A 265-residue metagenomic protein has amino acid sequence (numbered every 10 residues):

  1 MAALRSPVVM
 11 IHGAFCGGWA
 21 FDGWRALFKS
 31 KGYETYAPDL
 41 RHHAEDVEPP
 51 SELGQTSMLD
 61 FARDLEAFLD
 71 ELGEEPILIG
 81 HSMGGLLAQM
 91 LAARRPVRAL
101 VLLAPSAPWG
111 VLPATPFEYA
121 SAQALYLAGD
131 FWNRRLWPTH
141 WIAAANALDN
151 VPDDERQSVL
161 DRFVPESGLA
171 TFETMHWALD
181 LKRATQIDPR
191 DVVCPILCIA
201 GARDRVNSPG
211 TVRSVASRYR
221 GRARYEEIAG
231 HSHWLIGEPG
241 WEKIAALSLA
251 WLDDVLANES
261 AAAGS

Functional and structural regions predicted by a protein language model:
G13-C16, S82, A202-R203: Active-site glycine-rich loops that stabilize anionic/oxyanionic intermediates across multiple enzyme folds
K29-P49: Conserved alpha/beta-hydrolase
I79-G84, A88: Gly/Ala-rich beta-loop-alpha elbow adjacent to hydrolase catalytic centers
P96-N133, A170-A178: Flexible "cap/lid" loop of the alpha/beta hydrolase fold
F117-R162: Helix-rich cap/lid subdomain of alpha/beta-hydrolase
V192, C198-A200, D204: Short beta-strand/loop motif that positions the catalytic acidic residue of the alpha/beta-hydrolase fold
R205-T211: Conserved alpha/beta-hydrolase "acid-adjacent" motif
R222-S265: Catalytic active-site module of serine/aspartate enzymes centered on a nucleophile-bearing elbow/loop
